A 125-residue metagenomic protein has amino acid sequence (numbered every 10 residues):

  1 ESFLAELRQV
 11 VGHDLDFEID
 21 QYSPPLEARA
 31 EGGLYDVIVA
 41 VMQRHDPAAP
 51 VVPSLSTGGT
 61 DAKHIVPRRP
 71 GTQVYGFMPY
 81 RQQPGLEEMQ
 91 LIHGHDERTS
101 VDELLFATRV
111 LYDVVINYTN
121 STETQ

Functional and structural regions predicted by a protein language model:
E1-Q125: Metal-dependent amide/peptide-bond hydrolase catalytic core, centered on the "pita-bread" metallohydrolase fold
